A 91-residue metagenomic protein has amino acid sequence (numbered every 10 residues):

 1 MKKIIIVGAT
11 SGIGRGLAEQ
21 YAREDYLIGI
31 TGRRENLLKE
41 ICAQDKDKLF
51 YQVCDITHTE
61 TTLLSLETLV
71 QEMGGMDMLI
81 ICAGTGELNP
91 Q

Functional and structural regions predicted by a protein language model:
V7, M76-G84: Rossmann-fold scaffold of SDR-type NAD(P)-dependent oxidoreductases
T10-S11: Conserved glycine-rich cofactor-binding loop
G14-R15: N-terminal Rossmann-fold NAD(P) dinucleotide-binding loop
Y21: Aromatic pocket-lining residues of Rossmann-like dinucleotide-binding sites
E24-I41: Conserved glycine-rich Rossmann-like NAD(P)H-binding loop of the short-chain dehydrogenase/reductase
D45-E60: Rossmann-fold cofactor-recognition segment
T57-E72: Conserved Rossmann-fold cofactor-binding substructure of NAD(P)-dependent oxidoreductases
L63, G86-Q91: Conserved mid-core segment of classical short-chain dehydrogenase/reductases
